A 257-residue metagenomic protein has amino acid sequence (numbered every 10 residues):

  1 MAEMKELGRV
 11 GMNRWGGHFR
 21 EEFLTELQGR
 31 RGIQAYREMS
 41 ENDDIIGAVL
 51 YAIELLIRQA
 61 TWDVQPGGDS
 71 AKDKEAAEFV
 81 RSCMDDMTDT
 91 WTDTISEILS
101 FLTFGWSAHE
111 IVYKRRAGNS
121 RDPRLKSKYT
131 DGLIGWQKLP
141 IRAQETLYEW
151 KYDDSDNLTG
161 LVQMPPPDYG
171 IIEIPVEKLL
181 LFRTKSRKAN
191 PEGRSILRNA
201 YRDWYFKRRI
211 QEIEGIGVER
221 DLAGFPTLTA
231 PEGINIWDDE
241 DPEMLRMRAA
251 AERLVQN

Functional and structural regions predicted by a protein language model:
A2-D44, Y51, L55, P66-N257: Structured, contiguous alpha/beta core segments that scaffold functional sites
